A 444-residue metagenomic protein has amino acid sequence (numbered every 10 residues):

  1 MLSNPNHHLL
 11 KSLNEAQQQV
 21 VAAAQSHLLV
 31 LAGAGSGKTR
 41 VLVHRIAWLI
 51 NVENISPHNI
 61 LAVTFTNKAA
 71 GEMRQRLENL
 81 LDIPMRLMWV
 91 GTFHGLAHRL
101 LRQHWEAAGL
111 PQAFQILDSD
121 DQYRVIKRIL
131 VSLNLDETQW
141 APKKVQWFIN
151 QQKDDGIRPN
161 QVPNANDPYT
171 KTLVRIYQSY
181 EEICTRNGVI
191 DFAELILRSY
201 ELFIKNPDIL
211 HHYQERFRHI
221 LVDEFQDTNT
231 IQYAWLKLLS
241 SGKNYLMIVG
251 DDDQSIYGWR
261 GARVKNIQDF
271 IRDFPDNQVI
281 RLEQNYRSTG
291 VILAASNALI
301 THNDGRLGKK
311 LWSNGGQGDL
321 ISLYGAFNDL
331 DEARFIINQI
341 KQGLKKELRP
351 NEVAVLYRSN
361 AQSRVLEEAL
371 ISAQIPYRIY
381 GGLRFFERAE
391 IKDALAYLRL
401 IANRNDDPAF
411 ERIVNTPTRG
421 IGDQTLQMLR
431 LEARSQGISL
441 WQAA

Functional and structural regions predicted by a protein language model:
M1-L117, Y123, H211, K265 (+1 more regions): P-loop NTPase Walker
L2, L9-L13, Q18-A32, H58 (+5 more regions): Inter-lobe coupling/hinge region of RecA-like P-loop helicase motors
L2-P5, L9-S12, K38, L42 (+6 more regions): Conserved RecA-like helicase ATPase core segment that couples NTP binding/hydrolysis to strand translocation
K11-A22, S26-V30, V41, L61-A62 (+5 more regions): Conserved helicase NTPase motor core
A23, M85-M88, E106-E194, F217 (+6 more regions): ATP-hydrolysis module of ASCE/P-loop NTPase motor domains, specifically the Walker B Asp-Glu catalytic pair
N54-N59, N79-M88, H104-L117, L130-W140 (+8 more regions): Short, polar/flexible loop-turn hinges at active-site or ligand-entry regions and domain interfaces
I55-N67, M88, D223, V249 (+5 more regions): Conserved RecA-like ASCE P-loop NTPase motor core of nucleic-acid helicases/translocases
L96, V131, D273-F274, G315-L320 (+1 more regions): ATPase/helicase motor core of nucleic-acid motors
